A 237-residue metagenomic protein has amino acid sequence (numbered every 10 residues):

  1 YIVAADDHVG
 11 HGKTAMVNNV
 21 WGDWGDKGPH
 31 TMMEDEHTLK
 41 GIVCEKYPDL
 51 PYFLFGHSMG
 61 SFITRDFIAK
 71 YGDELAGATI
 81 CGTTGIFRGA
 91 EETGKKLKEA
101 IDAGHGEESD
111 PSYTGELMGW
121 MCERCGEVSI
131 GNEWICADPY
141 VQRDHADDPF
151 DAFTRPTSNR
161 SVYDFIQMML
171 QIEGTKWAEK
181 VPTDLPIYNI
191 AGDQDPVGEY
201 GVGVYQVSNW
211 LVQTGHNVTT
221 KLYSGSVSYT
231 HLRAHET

Functional and structural regions predicted by a protein language model:
Y1-M16: Conserved alpha/beta-hydrolase
G25-C44: Alpha/beta-hydrolase active-site loop
P48-H57: Alpha/beta-hydrolase fold nucleophile elbow
G56-D66: Glycine-rich nucleophile elbow surrounding the catalytic serine of serine-hydrolase chemistry
D66-P156: Alpha/beta-hydrolase-fold enzymes
N189-A191: Short beta-strand/loop motif that positions the catalytic acidic residue of the alpha/beta-hydrolase fold
P196-V204: Conserved alpha/beta-hydrolase "acid-adjacent" motif
T230-T237: Conserved small/polar residues in nucleotide/adenosyl-binding loops
